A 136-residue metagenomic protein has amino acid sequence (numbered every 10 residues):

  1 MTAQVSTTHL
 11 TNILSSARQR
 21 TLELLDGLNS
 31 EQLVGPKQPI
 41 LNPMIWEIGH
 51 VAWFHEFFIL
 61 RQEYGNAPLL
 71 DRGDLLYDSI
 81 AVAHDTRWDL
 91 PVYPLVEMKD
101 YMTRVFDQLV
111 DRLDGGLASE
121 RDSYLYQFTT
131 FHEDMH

Functional and structural regions predicted by a protein language model:
M1-H9, F58-Q108: Short, helix-capping/interhelical loops that line the mouth of catalytic, cofactor-, or ligand-binding pockets
L10-I13, A17-L24, P94, M98-L109 (+1 more regions): Alpha-helical packing segments of well-folded alpha/beta enzyme cores
T11, Q19, D26, E31-V82 (+1 more regions): Short, contiguous alpha-helical
